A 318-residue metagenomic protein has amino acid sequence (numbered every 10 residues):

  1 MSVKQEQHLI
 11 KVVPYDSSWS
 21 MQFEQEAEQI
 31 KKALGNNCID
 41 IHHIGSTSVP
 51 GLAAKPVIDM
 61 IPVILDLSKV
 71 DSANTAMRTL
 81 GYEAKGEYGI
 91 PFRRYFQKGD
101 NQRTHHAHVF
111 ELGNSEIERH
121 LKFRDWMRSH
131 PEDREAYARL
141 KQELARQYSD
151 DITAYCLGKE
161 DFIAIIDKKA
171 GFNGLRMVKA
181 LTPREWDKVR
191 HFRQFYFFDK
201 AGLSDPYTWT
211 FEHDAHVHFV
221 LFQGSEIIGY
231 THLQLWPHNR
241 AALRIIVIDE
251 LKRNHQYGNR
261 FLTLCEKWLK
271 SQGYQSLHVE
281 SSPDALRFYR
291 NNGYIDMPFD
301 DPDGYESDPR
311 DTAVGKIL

Functional and structural regions predicted by a protein language model:
M1-H42, A164: Helical scaffold of the NTase/Pol beta-like nucleotidyltransferase catalytic core
Q29-D71: Active-site nucleotide-donor binding segment shared across nucleotidyl transfer reactions
R176-V189: A short beta-loop-alpha structural element at the N-terminal edge of CoA-dependent acyl/N-acetyltransferase catalytic
H191-I227: Active-site rim helix/loop that mediates acceptor-substrate recognition in acyltransferases
V220, E226-L235, A242-V247: Conserved beta-strand in the GNAT
K252, Q256-L264: Conserved acetyl-CoA pyrophosphate-binding loop and the N-cap/start of the following alpha-helix in GNAT-like
L262, L269-S282: Conserved GNAT acetyl-CoA-binding A-motif
S282-D284, N292, P302-L318: C-terminal "cap" of GNAT-fold acetyltransferases
